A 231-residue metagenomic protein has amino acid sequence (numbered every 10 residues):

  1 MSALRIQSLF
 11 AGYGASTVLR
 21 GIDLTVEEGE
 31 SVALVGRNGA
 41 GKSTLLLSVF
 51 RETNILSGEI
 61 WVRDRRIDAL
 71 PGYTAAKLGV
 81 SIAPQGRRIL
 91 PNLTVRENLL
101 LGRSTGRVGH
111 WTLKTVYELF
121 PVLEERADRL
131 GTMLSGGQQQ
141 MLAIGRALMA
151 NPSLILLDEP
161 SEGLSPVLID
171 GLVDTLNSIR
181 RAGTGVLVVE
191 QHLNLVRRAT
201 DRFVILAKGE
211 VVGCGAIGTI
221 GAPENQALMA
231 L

Functional and structural regions predicted by a protein language model:
V35-R37: The feature captures the beta-strand-to-loop junction immediately N-terminal to the Walker
F50: Helix-to-loop junction immediately C-terminal to a conserved catalytic motif
N54, R66-R87, L113, E125-R129 (+1 more regions): ABC ATPase NBD coupling module
L130-L134: Conserved ABC ATPase signature
A147-L148: ABC ATPase C-loop
N151: Conserved catalytic motifs of ABC-family nucleotide-binding domains
E190-Q191: H-loop/switch region of ABC-family ATPase nucleotide-binding domains
